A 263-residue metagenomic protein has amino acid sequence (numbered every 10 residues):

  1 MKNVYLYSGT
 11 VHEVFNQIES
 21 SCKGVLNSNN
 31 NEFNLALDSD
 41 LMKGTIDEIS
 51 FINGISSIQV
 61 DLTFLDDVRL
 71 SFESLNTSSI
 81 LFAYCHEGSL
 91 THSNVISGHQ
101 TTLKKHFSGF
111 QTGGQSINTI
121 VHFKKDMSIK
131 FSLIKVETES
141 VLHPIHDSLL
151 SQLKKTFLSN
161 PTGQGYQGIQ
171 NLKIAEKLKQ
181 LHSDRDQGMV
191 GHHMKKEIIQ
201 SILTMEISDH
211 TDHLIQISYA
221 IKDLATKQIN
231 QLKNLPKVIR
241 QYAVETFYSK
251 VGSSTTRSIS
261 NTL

Functional and structural regions predicted by a protein language model:
M1-N76: N-terminal low-complexity or simple alpha-helical regulatory segments that function as activation/interaction modules
S57, S79-L81, F131-L133: Broad gene-expression machinery/nucleic-acid interaction feature
V60-F64, Y84, I134-T138: Short, hydrophobic/aromatic-enriched beta-strand segments in well-ordered soluble domains
L65-D66, E87-S89: Short, charged/polar surface micro-motifs in flexible loops or helix N-caps
T77-C85, T91: Elongated alpha-helical scaffolds
S89, S93-I229, K233-P236, R240-Y242: Alpha-helical bundle regulatory/interaction domains
N230-L263: Basic/polar phosphate-binding segments, predominantly the helix-turn-helix DNA-binding elements of transcriptional
